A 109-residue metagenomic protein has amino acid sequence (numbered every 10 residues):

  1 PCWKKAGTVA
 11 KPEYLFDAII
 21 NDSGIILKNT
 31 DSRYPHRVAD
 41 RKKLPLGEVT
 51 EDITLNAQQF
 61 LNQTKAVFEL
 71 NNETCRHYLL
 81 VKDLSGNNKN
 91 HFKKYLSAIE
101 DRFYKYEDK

Functional and structural regions predicted by a protein language model:
P1-K109: Long, low-hydrophobicity, acidic/polar, solvent-exposed interaction domains
